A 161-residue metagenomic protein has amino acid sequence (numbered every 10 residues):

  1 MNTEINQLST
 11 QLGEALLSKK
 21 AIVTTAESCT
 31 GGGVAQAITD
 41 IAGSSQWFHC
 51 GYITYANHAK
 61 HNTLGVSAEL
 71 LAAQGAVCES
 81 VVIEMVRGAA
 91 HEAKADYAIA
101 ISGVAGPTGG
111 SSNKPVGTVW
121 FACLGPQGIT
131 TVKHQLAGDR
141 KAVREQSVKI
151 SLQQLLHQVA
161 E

Functional and structural regions predicted by a protein language model:
M1-E161: Short alpha-helical segments enriched in small residues
